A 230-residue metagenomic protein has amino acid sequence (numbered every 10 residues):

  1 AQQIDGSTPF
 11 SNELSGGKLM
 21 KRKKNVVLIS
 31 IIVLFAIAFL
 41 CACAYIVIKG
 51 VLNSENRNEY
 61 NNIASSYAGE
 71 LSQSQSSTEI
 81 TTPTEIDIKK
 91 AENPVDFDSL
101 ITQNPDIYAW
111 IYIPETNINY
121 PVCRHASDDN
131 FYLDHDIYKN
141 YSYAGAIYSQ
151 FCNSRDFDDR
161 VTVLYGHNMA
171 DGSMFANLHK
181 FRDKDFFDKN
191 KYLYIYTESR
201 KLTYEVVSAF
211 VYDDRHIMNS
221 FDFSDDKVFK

Functional and structural regions predicted by a protein language model:
A1-L19: Short, Lys/Arg-enriched N-terminal segments with co-localized hydrophobic residues within the first ~10-30 amino acids
K18, R22-N25, D96, D225: Alpha-helix capping and helix-coil boundary motifs
K21-I37: N-terminal Sec-pathway targeting helices
A38-K230: Solvent-exposed, non-transmembrane regions of membrane-associated and secreted proteins
